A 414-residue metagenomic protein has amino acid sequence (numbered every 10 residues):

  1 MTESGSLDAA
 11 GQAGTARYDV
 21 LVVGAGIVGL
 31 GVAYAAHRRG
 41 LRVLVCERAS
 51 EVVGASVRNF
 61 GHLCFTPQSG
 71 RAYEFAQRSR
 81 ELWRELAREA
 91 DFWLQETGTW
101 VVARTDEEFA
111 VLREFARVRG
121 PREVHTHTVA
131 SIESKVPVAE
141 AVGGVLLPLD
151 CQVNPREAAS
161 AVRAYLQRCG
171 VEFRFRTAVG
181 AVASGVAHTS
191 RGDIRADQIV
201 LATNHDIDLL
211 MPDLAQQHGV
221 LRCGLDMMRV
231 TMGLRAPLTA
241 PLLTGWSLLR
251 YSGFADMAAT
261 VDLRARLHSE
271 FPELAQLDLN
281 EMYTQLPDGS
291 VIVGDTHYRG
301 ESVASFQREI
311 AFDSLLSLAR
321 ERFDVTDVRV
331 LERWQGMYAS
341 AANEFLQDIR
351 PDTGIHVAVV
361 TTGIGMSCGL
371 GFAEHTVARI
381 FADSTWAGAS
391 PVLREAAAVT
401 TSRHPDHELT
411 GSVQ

Functional and structural regions predicted by a protein language model:
V20-L44: N-terminal Rossmann-like FAD-binding beta1-loop-alpha1 element of flavoenzymes
L21-V23, A187, I194-D206, A373: Short hydrophobic core segments
R38-V57: Glycine-rich FAD pyrophosphate-binding loop
F60-K135, A141: Dinucleotide-binding Rossmann-like beta1-alpha1 core, especially the glycine-rich loop that anchors the ADP
L63, W93-L94, A202-V328, I349-R350: Active-site substrate-recognition segment that forms the wall of the catalytic cavity or substrate channel
E74-F75, V102-V111, V145-A164, F306-A311 (+1 more regions): Short beta-strand to alpha-helix junction loop
L146-A183, D197-Q198: Helical element adjacent to the flavin cofactor pocket in flavoenzyme catalytic cores
P155, D278-N280, L286-I292, Y298-V399 (+2 more regions): C-terminal catalytic lobe of FAD-dependent flavoproteins
